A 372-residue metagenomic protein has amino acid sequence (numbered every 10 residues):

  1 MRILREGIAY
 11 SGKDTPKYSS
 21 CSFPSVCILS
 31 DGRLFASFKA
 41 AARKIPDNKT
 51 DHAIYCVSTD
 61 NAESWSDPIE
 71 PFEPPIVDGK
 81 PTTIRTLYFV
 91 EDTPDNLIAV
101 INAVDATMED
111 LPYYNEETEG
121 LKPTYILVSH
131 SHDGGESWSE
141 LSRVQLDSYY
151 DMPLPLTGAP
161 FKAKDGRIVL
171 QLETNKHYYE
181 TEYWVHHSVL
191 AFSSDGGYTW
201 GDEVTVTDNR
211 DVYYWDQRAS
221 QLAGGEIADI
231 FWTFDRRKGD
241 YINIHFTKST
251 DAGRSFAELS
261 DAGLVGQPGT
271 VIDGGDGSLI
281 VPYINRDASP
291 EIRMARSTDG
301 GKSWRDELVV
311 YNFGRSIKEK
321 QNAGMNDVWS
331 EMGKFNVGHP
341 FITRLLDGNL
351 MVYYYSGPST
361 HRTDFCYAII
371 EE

Functional and structural regions predicted by a protein language model:
M1-E372: Asp-box/BNR beta-propeller blade signature and adjacent active/binding-site loops in extracellular glycan-interacting
